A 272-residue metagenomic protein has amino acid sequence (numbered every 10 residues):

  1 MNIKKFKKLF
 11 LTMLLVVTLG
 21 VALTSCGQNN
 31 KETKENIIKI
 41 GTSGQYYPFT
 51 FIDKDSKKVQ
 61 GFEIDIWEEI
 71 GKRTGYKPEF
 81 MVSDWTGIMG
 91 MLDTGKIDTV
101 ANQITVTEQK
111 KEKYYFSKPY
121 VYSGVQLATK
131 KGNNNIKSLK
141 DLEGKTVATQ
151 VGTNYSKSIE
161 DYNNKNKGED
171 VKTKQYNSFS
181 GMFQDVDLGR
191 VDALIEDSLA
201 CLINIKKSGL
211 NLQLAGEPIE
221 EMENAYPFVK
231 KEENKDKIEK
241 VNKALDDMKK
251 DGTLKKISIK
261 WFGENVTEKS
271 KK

Functional and structural regions predicted by a protein language model:
V21-S25: C-terminal motif of bacterial Sec signal peptides marking the signal peptidase cleavage site
Q28-N29, K77-E79, N154-K174, S208-A215 (+1 more regions): Ligand-binding clefts/hinges and TM-proximal coupling segments of bilobed small-molecule sensing domains
E32-Q103, D251: Extracytoplasmic small-molecule ligand-binding "clamshell" domains of the periplasmic binding protein/Venus flytrap
G44, Y122-T129, K206-K243, F262-K272: Periplasmic-binding protein-like
Q45, V59-E69, Q126-F179, S198-L199: Bilobed "Venus flytrap"/periplasmic-binding protein-like clamshell domains and structurally analogous long
I64, E79-G90, N134, T173-L188 (+1 more regions): Short helix-initiation/N-cap motifs at beta->coil->alpha
I64-R73, N133, K140, V151-N154 (+1 more regions): Extended ligand-binding regions for polar small-molecule ligands
G87-G90, I104-E112, S158-D161, D185-L188 (+1 more regions): A ligand-binding cleft/hinge motif common to bilobed small-molecule-binding domains
